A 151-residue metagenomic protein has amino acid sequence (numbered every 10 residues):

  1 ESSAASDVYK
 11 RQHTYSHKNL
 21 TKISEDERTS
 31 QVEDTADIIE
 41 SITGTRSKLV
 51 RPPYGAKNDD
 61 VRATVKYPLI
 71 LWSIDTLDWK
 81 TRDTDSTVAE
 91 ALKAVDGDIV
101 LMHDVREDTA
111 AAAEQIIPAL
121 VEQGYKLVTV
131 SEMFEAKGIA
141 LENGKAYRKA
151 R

Functional and structural regions predicted by a protein language model:
E1-A5, Y9: Single conserved hydrophobic/aromatic residue that forms the stacking wall/gate of nucleotide- or nucleobase-binding
Y15-R148: Catalytic domains of cell-wall/extracellular-matrix polysaccharide-remodeling enzymes, centered on de-N-acetylation
